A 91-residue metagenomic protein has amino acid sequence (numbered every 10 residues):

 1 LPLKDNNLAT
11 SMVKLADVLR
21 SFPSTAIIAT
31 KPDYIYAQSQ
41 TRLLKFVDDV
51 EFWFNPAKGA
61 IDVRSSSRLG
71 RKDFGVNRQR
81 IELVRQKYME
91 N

Functional and structural regions predicted by a protein language model:
L1-N91: Ser/Thr-rich, low-complexity intrinsically disordered terminal regions
